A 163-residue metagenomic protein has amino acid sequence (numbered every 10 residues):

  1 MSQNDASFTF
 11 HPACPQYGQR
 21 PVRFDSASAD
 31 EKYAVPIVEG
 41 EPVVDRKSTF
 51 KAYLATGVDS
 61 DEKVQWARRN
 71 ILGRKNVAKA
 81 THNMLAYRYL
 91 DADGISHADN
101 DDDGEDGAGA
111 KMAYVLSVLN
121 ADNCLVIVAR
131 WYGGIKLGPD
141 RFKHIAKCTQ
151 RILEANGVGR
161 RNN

Functional and structural regions predicted by a protein language model:
S2-D106, E154-R161: C-terminal regulatory domains involved in ligand/effector binding and gene-expression control
V44-D45, V115-A121: Short glycine/proline-enriched loop/turn "hinge" motifs that connect secondary-structure elements and lie
Q65-R69, Y114, K147: Solvent-exposed alpha-helical segments within well-ordered globular domains of core cellular machineries
D99, A113-Y114: A broadly structural signal marking compact, well-ordered functional cores that mediate small-ligand/cofactor/substrate
E105-A113: Short acidic (Asp/Glu) patches
G109, L119, V128-N163: Active-site-proximal loop/helix of nucleotide/amide-processing enzymes and allied scaffolds
C124-L125: Right-handed beta-helix
